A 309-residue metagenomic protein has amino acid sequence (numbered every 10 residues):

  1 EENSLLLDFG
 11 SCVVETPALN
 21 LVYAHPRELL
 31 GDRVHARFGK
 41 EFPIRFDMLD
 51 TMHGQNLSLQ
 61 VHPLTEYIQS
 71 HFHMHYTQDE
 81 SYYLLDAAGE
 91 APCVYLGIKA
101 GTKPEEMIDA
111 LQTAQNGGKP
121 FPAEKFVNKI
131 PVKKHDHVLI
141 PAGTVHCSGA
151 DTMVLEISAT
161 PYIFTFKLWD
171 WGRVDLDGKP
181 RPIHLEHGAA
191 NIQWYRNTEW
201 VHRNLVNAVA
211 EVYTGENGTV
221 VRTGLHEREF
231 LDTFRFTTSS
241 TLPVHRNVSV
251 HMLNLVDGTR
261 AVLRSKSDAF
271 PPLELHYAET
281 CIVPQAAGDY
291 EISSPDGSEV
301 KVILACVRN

Functional and structural regions predicted by a protein language model:
E1-E105, D170-E211, T233-R235, N309: Transition-metal
M48, M74, E80-Y83, K129-I130 (+6 more regions): His/acidic/aromatic-lined binding-pocket segments of jelly-roll/cupin-type domains and related regulatory beta-sandwich
T51-N56, L64, A87-A91, T144-I163 (+3 more regions): Ligand-binding loop in jelly-roll beta-barrel domains
S81, D86-L139: Intrinsically disordered, low-complexity linker/loop segments enriched in Gly/Pro and charged/polar residues
G118-W171: Loop-centered beta-sheet repeat module
F126-L139, R264-A287: Short acidic-glycine-tyrosine-enriched beta hairpin
A150-I183, Y213, V248, A278: Non-heme Fe(II)/2-oxoglutarate
N207-C281: Acidic/His-leaning functional-site neighborhoods
